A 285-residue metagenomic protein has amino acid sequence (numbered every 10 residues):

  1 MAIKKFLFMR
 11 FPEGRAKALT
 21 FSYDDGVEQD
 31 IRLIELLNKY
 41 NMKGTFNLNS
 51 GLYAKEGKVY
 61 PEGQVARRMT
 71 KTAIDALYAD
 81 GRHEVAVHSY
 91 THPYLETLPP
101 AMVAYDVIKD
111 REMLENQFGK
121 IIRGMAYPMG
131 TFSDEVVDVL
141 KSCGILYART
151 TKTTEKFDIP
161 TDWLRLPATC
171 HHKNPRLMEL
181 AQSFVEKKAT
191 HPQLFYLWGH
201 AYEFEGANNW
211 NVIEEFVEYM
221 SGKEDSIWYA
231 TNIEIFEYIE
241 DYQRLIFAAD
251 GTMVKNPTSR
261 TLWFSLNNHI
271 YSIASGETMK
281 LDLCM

Functional and structural regions predicted by a protein language model:
M1-Q29: Boundary/entry segment of secreted carbohydrate-active catalytic domains
A2-F11, E115, Y147-E155, Q182 (+1 more regions): C-terminal domain-boundary segment and adjacent tail
F8, R32-L36, E135-V139, V212-F216: A short acidic, amphipathic alpha-helical/loop segment
T20-F21, E84, I227: Hydrophobic "anchor" residues on beta-strands that sit immediately upstream of conserved functional sites
Y23-G26, S89, A201, N232: Active-site metal-binding loops of divalent metal-dependent hydrolases
V27, H171-E186: A Trp-anchored, charged/polar loop motif used as the substrate-binding/catalytic surface of acyl/ester-handling
Y40-L146, T153-C170, Q193-A201: Metal-dependent polysaccharide deacetylase catalytic core of the NodB/CE4 family, i.e., the active-site-bearing domain
P100-Y105, P175-M178, A207-W210, E214: Non-membrane alpha-helical structural segments and their capping/turn regions in soluble enzymes
